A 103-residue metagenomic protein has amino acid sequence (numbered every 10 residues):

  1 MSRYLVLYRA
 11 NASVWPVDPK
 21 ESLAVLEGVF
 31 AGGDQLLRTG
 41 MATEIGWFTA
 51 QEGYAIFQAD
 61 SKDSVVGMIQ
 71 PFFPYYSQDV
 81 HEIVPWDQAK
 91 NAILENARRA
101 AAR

Functional and structural regions predicted by a protein language model:
S2-R103: Conserved, structured core segments of small domains
